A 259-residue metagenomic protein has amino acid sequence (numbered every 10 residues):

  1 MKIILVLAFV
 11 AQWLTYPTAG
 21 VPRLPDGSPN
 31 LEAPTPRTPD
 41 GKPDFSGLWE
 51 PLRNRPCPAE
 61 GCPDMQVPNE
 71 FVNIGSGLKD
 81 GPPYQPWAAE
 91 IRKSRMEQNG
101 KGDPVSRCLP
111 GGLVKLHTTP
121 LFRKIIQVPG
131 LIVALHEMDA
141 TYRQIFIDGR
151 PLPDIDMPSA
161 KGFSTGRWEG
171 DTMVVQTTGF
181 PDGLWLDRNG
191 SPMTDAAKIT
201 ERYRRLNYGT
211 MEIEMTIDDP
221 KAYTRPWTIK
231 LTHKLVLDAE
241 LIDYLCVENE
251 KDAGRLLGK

Functional and structural regions predicted by a protein language model:
K2-I3, A8-K259: PEST-like low-complexity, intrinsically disordered acidic/proline/serine-rich tracts that flank trafficking/processing
